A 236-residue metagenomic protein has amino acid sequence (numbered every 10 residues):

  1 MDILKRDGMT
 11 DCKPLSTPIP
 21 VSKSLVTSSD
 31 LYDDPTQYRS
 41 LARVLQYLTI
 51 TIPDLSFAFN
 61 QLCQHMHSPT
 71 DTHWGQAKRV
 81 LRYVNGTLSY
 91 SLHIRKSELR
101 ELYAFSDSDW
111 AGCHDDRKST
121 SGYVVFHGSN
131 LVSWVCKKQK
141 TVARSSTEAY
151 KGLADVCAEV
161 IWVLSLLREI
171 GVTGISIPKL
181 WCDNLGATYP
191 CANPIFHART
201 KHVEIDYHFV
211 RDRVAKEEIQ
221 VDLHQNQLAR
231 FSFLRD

Functional and structural regions predicted by a protein language model:
M1-D236: Long, low-complexity, charge-biased intrinsically disordered regions
